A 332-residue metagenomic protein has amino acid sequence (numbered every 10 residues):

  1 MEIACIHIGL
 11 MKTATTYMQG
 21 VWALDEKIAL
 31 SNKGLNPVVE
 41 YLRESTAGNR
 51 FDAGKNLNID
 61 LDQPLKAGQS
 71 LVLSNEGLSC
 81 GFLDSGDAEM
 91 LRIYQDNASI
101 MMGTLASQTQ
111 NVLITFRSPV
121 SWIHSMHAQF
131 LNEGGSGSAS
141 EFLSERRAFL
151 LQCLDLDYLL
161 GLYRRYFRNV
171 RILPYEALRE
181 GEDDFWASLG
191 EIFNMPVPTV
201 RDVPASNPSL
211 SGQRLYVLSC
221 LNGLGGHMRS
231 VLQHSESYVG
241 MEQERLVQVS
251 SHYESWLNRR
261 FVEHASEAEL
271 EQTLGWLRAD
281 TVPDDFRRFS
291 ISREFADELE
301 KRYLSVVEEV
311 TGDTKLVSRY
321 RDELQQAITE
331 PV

Functional and structural regions predicted by a protein language model:
M1-V332: Anion-recognition interface
